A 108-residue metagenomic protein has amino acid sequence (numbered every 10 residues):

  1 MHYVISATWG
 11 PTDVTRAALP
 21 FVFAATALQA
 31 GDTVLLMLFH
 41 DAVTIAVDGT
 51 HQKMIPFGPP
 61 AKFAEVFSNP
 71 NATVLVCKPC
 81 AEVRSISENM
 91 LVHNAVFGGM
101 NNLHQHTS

Functional and structural regions predicted by a protein language model:
V4-A18, A46-H51: Short, glycine-rich nucleotide/cofactor-binding loops
A17-G31, L36: Histidine-anchored nucleotide/phosphate-binding helix
L19-V22, I55-P60, V96: Charged helix-capping and loop-helix junction motifs
V34-F39, V74-K78: Short internal beta-strands
L38-A46: Short connector loops at secondary-structure junctions
G49-M54, L91-V92: Short glycine-enriched, charge-decorated loop/helix-capping segments at active-site entrances that position
Q52-C80: A glycine-rich helix N-cap at a beta->alpha junction
V83-S108: C-terminal structural segments of small proteins and small subunits
